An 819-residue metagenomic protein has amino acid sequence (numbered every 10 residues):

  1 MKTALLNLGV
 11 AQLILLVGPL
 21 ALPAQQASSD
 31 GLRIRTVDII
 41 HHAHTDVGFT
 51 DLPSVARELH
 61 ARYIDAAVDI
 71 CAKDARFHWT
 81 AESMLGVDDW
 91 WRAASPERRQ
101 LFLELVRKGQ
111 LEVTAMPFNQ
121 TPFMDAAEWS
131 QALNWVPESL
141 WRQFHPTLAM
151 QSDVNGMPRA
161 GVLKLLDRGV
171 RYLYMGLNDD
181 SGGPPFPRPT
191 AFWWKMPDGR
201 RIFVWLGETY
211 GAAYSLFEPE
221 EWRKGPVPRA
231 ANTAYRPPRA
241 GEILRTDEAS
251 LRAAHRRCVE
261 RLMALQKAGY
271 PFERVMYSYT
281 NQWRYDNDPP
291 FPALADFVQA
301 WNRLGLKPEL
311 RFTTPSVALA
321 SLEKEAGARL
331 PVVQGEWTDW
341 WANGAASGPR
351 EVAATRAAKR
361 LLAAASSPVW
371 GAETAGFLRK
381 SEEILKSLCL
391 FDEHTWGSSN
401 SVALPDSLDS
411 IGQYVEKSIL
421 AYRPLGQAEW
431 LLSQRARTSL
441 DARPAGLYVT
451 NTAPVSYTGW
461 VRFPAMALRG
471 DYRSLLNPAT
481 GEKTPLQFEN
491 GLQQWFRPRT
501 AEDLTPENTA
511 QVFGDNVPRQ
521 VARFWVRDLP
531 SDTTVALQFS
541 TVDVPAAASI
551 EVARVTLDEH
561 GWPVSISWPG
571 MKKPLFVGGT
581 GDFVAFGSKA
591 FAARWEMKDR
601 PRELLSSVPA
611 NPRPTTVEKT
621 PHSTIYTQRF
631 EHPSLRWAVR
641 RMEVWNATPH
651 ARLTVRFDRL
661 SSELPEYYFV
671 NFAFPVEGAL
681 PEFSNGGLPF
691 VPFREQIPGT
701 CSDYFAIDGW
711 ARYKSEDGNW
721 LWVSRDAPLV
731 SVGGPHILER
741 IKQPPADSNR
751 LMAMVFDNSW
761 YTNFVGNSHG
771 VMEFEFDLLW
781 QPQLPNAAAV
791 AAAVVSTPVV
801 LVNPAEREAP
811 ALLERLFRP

Functional and structural regions predicted by a protein language model:
N7-A21: Bacterial N-terminal signal peptides
Q25-M124, W193, P197, M263 (+2 more regions): N-terminal catalytic cores of secreted or lumenal carbohydrate-active enzymes
I39-H44, G48-T50, V55, R200-D441 (+3 more regions): Catalytic grooves of carbohydrate-active enzymes
A43, V154, R168, G176 (+9 more regions): Beta-strand/loop-rich accessory regions of lumenal/periplasmic or secreted enzymes, predominantly carbohydrate-active
F49-P53, Q110-L148, A212-L216: Active-site-adjacent substrate/metal-binding segments within catalytic domains of carbohydrate-active enzymes
Q100-K108, P158-A234: Surface-exposed loop and adjacent secondary-structure segments within mature catalytic domains
W129-V170, R229, E260-Y279: CE4/NodB-like, metal-dependent polysaccharide N-deacetylase domain that modifies extracellular/periplasmic N-acetylated
E218-P219, A230-A231, L378, E382 (+2 more regions): Catalytic and substrate-binding regions of extracellular carbohydrate-active enzymes, especially polysaccharide lyases
